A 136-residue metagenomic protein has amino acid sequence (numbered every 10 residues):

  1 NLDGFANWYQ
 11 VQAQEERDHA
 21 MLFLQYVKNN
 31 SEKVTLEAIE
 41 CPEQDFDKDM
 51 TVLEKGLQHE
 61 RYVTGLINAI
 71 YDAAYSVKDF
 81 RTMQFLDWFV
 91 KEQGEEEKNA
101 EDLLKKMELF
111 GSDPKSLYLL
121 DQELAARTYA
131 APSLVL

Functional and structural regions predicted by a protein language model:
N1-L136: Iron-associated oxidoreductase/ferritin-like identity signal
